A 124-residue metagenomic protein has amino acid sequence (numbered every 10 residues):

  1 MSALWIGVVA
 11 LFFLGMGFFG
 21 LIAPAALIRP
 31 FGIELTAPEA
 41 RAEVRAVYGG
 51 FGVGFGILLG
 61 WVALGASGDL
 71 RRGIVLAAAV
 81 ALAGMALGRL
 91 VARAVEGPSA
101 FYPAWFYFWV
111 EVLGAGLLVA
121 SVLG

Functional and structural regions predicted by a protein language model:
M1-F13, R71-A78: Interfacial segments of alpha-helical transmembrane regions
A3, P98-Y107: Non-cytosolic membrane-interface motifs at loop->transmembrane helix junctions
V9-R29: N-terminal signal-anchor/start-transfer transmembrane helix
A23-R41: Cytosolic, membrane-interface loops and tails of multi-pass inner-membrane proteins
R41-A63, V80-A83: Core segments of alpha-helical transmembrane spans in multipass integral membrane proteins
L59-G73, E96: Juxtamembrane helix-break-helix junctions at the cytosolic face of small multi-pass alpha-helical membrane proteins
G84-E96: Transmembrane alpha-helical segments of integral membrane proteins
L118-G124: Juxtamembrane boundary at the C-terminal end of a transmembrane helix
